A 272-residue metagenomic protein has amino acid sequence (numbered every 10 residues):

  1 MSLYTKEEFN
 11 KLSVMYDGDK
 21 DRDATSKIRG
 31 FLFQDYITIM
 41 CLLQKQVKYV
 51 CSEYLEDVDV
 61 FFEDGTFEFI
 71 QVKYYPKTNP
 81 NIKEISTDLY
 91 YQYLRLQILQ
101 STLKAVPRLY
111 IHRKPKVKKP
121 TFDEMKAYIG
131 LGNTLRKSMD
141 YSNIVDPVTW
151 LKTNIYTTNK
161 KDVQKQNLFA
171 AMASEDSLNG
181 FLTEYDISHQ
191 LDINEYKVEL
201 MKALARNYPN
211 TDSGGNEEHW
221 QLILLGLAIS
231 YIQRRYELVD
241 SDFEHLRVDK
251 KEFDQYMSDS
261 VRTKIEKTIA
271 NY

Functional and structural regions predicted by a protein language model:
M1-G18, D23-T25, Y75-Y272: Acidic metal-coordinating catalytic centers involved in nucleic-acid phosphodiester chemistry
K20, K27-R95: Catalytic centers of nucleases
